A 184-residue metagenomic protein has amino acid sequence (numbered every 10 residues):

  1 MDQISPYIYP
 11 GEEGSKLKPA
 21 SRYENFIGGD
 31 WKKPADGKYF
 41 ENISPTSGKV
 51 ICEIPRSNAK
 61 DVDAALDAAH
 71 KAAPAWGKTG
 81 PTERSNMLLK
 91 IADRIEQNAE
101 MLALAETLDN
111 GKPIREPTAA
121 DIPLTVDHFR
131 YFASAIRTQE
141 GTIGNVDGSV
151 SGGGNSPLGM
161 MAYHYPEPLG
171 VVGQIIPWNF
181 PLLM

Functional and structural regions predicted by a protein language model:
M1-T46: Hydrophobic face of amphipathic alpha-helices that form TPR/SEL1-like repeat modules and related alpha-solenoid
E12, I27-G28, K90, P157-M161: A generic local structural motif
N25, T107, R137, N155 (+1 more regions): Short glycine- and Lys/Arg-enriched binding-loop motifs that mark or flank ligand-binding interfaces
E41-N42, A59-V62, L182: A short local loop/turn or secondary-structure capping micro-motif enriched for an aromatic residue
S44, R56, P166: Conserved strand-loop elements at the edges of beta-sheets that form or border functional pockets
K49-T142, V146: Glycine-rich loop-to-alpha-helix module at the N-terminal edge of alpha/beta enzyme cores
T142-M184: Conserved small-residue-rich beta-alpha loop and adjacent elements that most often cradle the phosphate/pyrophosphate
